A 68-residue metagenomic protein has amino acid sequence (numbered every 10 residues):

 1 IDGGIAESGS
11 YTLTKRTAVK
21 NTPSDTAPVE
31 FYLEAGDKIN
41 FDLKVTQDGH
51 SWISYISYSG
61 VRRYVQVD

Functional and structural regions predicted by a protein language model:
I1-N21, Y32-A35, L43-V45: SH3-family beta-barrel domains
P23-P28: Short alpha-helix capping/helix-loop boundary micro-motifs
E30-D68: SH3/SH3-like beta-barrel superfamily modules
